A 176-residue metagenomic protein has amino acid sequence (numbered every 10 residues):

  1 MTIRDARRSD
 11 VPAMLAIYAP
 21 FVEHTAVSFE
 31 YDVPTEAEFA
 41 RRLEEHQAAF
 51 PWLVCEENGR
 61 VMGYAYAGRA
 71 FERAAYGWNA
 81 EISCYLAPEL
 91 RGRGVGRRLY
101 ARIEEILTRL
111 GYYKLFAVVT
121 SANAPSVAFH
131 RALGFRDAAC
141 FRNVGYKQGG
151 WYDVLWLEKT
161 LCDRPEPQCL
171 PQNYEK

Functional and structural regions predicted by a protein language model:
T2-M14: A short beta-loop-alpha structural element at the N-terminal edge of CoA-dependent acyl/N-acetyltransferase catalytic
L15-R42: Conserved GNAT-fold acetyl-CoA-binding loop/helix
V33-E89, Y100-A101, T160-C162: Acetyl-CoA-dependent GNAT
Y66-R69, F116-V119, R131, R136-D153 (+1 more regions): Conserved catalytic-core motifs of GNAT/GCN5-like acyltransferases
R91, A117-V127: Conserved beta-strand-loop-alpha-helix junction that forms the acyl-donor binding cleft
G92-E105, A128-A132: Conserved acetyl-CoA-binding loop-helix of GNAT-fold acetyltransferases
L107-V119: Conserved GNAT acetyl-CoA-binding A-motif
D163-K176: Acidic/histidine-enriched, glycine/proline-rich intrinsically disordered or flexible terminal extensions
